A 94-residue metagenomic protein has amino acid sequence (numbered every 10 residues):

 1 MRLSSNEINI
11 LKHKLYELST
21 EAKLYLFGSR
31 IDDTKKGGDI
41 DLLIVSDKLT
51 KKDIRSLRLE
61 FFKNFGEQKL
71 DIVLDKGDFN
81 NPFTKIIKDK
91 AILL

Functional and structural regions predicted by a protein language model:
M1-Y25, I31-G37, S46-L94: Catalytic core of pol beta-like nucleotidyltransferases
D41-L43: Short, well-ordered beta-strand segments
